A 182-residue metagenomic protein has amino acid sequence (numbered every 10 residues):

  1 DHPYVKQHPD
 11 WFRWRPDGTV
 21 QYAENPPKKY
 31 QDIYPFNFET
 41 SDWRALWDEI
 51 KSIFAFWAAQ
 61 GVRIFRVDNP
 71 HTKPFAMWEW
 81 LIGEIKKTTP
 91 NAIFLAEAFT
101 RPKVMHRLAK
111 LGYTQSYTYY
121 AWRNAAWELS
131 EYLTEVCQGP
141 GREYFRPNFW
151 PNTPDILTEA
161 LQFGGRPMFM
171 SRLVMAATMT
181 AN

Functional and structural regions predicted by a protein language model:
D1-R66, P70-N182: Alpha-amylase-like alpha-glycosidases and glucanotransferases acting on alpha-linked glucans and related
